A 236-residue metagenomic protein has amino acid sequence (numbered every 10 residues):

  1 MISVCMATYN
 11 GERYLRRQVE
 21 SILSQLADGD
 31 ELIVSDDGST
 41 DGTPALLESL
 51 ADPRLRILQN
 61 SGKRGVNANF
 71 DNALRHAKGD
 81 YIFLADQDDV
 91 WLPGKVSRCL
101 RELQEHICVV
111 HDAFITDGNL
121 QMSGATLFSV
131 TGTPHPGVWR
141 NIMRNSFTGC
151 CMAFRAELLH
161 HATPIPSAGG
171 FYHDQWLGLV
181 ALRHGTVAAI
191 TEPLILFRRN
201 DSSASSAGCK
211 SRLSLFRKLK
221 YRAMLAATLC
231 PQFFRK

Functional and structural regions predicted by a protein language model:
G11-S24: Short, well-formed alpha-helical segments that are part of the catalytic scaffolds of diverse glycosyltransferases
Y14-R16, S39-S49, G94: Acidic helix N-cap motif at the loop->helix transition within catalytic regions of sugar-transfer enzymes
S21, D36-A45, G62: A conserved acidic beta->alpha catalytic loop
G29-G38, L58-N60: Short beta-strand/loop segment that forms part of the nucleotide-sugar
N60-A77: Glycine-rich, basic loop-to-helix element that forms the pyrophosphate-binding segment of sugar-nucleotide handling
I82: Short aromatic/hydrophobic "clamp" motif used to bind/position activated sugar donors
V96-S123: Conserved donor NDP-sugar-binding/catalytic core segment of glycosyltransferases
H135-G208: Conserved nucleotide-sugar donor-binding catalytic segment
